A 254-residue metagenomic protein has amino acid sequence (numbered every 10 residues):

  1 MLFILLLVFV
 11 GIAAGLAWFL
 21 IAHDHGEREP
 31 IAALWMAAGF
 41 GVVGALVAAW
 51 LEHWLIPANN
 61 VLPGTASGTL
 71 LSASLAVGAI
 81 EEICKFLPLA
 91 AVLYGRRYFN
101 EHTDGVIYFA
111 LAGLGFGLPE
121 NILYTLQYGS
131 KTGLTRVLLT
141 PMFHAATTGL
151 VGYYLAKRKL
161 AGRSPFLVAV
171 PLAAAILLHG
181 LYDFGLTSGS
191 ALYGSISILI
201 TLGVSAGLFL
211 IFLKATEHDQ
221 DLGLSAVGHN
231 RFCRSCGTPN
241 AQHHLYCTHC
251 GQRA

Functional and structural regions predicted by a protein language model:
M1-A254: Hydrophobic alpha-helical segments at protein termini of multi-pass membrane proteins
